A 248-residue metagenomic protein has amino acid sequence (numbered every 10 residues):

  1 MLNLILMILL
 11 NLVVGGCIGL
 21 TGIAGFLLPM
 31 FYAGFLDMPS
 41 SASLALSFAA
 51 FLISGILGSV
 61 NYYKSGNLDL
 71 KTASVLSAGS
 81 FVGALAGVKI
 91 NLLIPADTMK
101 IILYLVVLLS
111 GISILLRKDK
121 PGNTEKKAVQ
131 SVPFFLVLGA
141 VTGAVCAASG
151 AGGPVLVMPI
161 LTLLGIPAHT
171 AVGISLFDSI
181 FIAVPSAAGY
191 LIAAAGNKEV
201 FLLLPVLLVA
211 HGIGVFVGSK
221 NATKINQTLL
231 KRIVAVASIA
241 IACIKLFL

Functional and structural regions predicted by a protein language model:
M1-S40, V60-A148, M158-L164, A168-T170 (+1 more regions): Juxtamembrane transmembrane-helix boundary motif
L44-L52, V172-I180, S238: Transmembrane helix-bundle signature of multi-pass membrane transporters/permeases
S54-I56: Central hydrophobic cores of alpha-helical transmembrane segments in multi-pass inner-membrane proteins across all
S59-V60, A187: Generic hydrophobic alpha-helical segments
Q130, I180-V184: Accessory recognition modules or surfaces
P154-V155: Extracytoplasmic gate region of multi-pass secondary transporters
G173-S175, P185-G189: Feature detects amphipathic, helix-rich regulatory segments
